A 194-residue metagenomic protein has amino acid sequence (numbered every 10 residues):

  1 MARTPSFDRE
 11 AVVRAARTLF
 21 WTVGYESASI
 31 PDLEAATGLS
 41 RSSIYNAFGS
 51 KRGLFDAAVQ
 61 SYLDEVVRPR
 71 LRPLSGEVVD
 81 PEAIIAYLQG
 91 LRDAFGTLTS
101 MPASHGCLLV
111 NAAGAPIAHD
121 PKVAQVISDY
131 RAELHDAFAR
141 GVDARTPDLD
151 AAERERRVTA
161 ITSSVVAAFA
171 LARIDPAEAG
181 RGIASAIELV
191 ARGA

Functional and structural regions predicted by a protein language model:
M1-F7, D148-L149: N-terminal intrinsically disordered/low-complexity leader segments
A11, A15, L19-A58: Helix-turn-helix
A15-T22, P69, P73, A160 (+1 more regions): Solvent-exposed, amphipathic alpha-helical segments
G49-G53, A57, S75, V79 (+3 more regions): Residues in soluble alpha-helical coiled-coils and helical-bundle/repeat scaffolds
D56-Y62, V66: Alpha-helical DNA-contacting segments of helix-turn-helix folds
A57, L71-H105, A151, E155-I161: Hydrophobic alpha-helical connector segments
Q89-R140: Short secondary-structure transition hinges
T99, D120-E133, A144-A194: Hydrophobic/aromatic-rich alpha-helical bundle segments in the mid-to-C-terminal region
